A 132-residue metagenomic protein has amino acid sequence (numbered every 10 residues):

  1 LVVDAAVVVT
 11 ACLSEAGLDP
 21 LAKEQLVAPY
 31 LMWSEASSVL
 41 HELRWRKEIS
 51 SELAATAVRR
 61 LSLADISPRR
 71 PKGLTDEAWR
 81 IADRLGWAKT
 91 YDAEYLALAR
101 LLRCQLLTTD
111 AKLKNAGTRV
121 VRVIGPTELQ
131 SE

Functional and structural regions predicted by a protein language model:
L1-W33, L43-T56, L129-S131: Short, well-structured N-terminal submotif of metal-dependent ribonuclease cores
V8, A36-L40, L98: Buried hydrophobic packing segments
A11, E35, E77, N115-A116: Phosphate- and divalent-cation-binding pockets in alpha/beta enzyme and binding domains that engage nucleotide-derived
C12-L13, L40, G117-T118: Short, flexible helix/strand-to-coil boundary loops that buttress conserved ligand/catalytic motifs in alpha/beta
A22-E24, A64, L102, R119: Structured helix-beta-strand junction loops
L31, E35-R80: Active-site-proximal, substrate-binding regions of enzyme catalytic domains and RNA-binding/basic surfaces
W33, L96-E132: Acidic, PIN/NYN-like endoribonuclease modules and their adjacent C-terminal/linker elements
I66-K112: Active-site neighborhoods of divalent-metal-dependent phosphate/nucleic-acid chemistry enzymes
